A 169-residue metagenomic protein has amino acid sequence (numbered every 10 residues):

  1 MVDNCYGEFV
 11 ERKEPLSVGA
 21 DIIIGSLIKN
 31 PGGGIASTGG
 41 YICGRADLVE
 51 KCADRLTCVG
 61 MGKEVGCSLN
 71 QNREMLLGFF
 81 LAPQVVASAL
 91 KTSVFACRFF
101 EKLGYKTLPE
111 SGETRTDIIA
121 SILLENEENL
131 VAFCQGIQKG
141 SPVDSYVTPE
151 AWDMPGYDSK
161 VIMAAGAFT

Functional and structural regions predicted by a protein language model:
M1-A87, K91, C97-F100, G104-L108: Conserved PLP-enzyme active-site core in the AAT-like
E101-G112, T116-T169: Conserved C-terminal alpha-helix-loop-beta "cap" of PLP-dependent enzymes that closes/shapes the active-site mouth
